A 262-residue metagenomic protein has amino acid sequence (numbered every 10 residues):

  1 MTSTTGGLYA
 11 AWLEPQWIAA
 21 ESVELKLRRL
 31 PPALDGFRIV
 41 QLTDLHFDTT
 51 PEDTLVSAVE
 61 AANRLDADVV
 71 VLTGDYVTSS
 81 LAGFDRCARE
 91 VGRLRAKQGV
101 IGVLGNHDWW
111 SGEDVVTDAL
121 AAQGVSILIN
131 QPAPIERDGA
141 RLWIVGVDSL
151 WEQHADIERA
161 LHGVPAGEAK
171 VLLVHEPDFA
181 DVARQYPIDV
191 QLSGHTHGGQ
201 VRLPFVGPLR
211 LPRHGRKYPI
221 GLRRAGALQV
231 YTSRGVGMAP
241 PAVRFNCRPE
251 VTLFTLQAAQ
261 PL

Functional and structural regions predicted by a protein language model:
M1-A33: N-terminal membrane-anchoring alpha-helices
L27-V40, V125-S126, A133-V145, P165-A166 (+1 more regions): Beta-strand-turn-beta hairpins that frame and shape the catalytic cleft of phosphate-ester-processing enzymes
A33-L128: Membrane-embedded segments
G36-H46, R141-S149, V171-V174, Q229-G235: Active-site-proximal beta-strand elements of phosphoester/diester hydrolases
H46, Y76-V77, H107-D108, P132-A133 (+4 more regions): Catalytic metal-binding/acid-base residues of hydrolase active sites
H46-T50, V77-L81, V147-E152, A169-K170 (+1 more regions): Short, flexible loop segments at the rims of nucleotide/cofactor-binding pockets, characterized by
D118-Q131, R137-V174, A180-D181, Y186 (+1 more regions): Binuclear metal-dependent hydrolase catalytic cores centered on His/Asp/Glu-rich metal-binding motifs
A122, P177-T255, P261: Conserved beta-sheet core of the metallophosphoesterase superfamily
